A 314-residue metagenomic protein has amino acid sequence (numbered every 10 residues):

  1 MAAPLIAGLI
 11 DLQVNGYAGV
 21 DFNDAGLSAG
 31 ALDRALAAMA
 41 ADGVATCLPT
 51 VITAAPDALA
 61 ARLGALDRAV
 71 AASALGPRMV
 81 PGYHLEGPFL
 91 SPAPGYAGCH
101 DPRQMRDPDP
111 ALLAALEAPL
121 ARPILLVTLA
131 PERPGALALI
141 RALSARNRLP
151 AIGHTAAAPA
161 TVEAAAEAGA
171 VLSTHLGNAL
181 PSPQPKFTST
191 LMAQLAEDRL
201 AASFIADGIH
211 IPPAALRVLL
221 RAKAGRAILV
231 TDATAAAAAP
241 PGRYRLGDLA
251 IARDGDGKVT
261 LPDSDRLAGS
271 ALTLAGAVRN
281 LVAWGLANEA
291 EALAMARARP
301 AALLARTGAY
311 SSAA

Functional and structural regions predicted by a protein language model:
P4-G26: Di-metal (Zn2+ and/or Mg2+/Mn2+) metal-binding site signature of metallo-dependent hydrolases with the MBL/beta-CASP
A7-L9, L149, V171, I228: Hydrophobic "anchor" residues on beta-strands that sit immediately upstream of conserved functional sites
L9-D11, H84-E86, I205, V230: Generic enzyme active-site microenvironment
N15-D21, D33-R62, R78-S91, A121-E132 (+4 more regions): Divalent metal-dependent hydrolysis catalytic cores, especially in the metallo-beta-lactamase
D57-R68, Y96: Metal-dependent catalytic neighborhoods of phosphoester/phosphodiester hydrolases
D67-V70, I140-N147, L220: Surface-exposed amphipathic alpha-helices with a cationic face
L85, P92-S189: Divalent metal-binding pocket/active-site signature
L139, T161-E291, A296, L303-T307: Active-site-adjacent C-terminal substructures of enzyme catalytic domains
